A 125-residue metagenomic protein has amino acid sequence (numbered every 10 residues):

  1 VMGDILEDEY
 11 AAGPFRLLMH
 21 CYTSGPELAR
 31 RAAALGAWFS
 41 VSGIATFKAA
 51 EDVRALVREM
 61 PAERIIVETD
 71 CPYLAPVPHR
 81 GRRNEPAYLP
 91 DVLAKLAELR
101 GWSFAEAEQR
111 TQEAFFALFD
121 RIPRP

Functional and structural regions predicted by a protein language model:
V1-I66, P125: Catalytic pocket-lining loop regions of alpha/beta-barrel enzymes, especially the amidohydrolase/enolase/GH5 lineages
M2-G3, L74, F115: Short, active-site-adjacent cap segments at secondary-structure transitions
H20, A32, D70, A107 (+1 more regions): Divalent metal-coordination and catalytic microenvironments
T23, K48-E51, R80-A87, W102: Residues at secondary-structure transition points
F47, P72, Q112: Positions that flank functional sites
E63-E85: Short acidic/histidine-rich active-site segments
A87-P125: Mid-to-C-terminal alpha-helical segments outside catalytic/metal-binding sites
